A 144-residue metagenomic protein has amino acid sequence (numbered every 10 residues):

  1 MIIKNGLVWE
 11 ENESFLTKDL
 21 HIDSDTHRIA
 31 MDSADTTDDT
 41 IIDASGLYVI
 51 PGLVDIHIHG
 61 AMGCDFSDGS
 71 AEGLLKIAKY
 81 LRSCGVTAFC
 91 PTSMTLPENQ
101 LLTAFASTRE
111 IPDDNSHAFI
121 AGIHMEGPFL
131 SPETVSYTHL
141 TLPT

Functional and structural regions predicted by a protein language model:
M1-I3, T36-L75, K79: Replace "His-x-His-based motif
M1-I50: Histidine-rich, glycine-flanked metal-binding segment
H59, L75-A104, A118-P132: Divalent metal-dependent hydrolysis catalytic cores, especially in the metallo-beta-lactamase
G60-D65, S131-Y137: A short acidic, helix-capping loop that chelates divalent metal ions and anchors anionic groups
F105-P112: Short, well-ordered amphipathic alpha-helices
P112-A118: Short helix-capping segments at alpha-helix termini
T138-T144: Conserved small/polar residues in nucleotide/adenosyl-binding loops
